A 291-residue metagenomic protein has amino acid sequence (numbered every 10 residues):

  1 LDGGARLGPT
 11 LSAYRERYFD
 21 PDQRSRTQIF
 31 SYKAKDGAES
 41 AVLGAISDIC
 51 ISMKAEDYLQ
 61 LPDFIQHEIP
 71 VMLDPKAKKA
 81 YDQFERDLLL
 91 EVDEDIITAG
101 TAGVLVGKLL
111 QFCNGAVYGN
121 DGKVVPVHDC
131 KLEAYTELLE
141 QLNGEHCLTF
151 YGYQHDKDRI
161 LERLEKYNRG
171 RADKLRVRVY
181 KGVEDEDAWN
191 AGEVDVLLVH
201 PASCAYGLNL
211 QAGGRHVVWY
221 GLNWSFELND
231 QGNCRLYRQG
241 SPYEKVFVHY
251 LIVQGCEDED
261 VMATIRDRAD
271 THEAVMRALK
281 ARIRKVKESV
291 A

Functional and structural regions predicted by a protein language model:
L1-Q23, L222, F226-E227, L236-Q239: Signature of the SF2 helicase/ATPase Hel1-core->accessory helical subdomain module
R6-E145, V248, I265-D267: Inter-lobe coupling linker of SF2 helicases/translocases
A80, D156-I160, Y206-N209, L228 (+1 more regions): Phosphate- and divalent-cation-binding pockets in alpha/beta enzyme and binding domains that engage nucleotide-derived
L139, L148-G152, A188-W189, V194 (+5 more regions): A generic "structured core" feature
L148-F150, H155-C204: Conserved helicase ATPase core of P-loop NTP-dependent helicases/translocases
F150, V199-H200, W219-G221, L251-I252: Conserved beta-strand segments of the P-loop GTPase G domain that flank and frequently precede/overlap
N209-L222, V246-Y250: A short beta-strand element within the Helicase C-terminal
W224-A291: A conserved SF2-helicase RecA2
